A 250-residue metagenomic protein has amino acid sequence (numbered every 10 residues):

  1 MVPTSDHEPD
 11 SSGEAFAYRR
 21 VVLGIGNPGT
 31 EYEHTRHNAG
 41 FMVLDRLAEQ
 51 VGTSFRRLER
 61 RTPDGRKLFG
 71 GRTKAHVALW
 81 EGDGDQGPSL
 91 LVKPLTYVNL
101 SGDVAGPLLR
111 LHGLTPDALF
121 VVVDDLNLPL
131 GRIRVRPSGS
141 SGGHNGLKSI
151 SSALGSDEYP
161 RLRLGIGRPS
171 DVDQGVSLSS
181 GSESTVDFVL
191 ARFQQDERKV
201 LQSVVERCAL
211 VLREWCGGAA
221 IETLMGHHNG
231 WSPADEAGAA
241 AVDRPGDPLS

Functional and structural regions predicted by a protein language model:
V2-S141, L147-R163, P169-D187, Q195-E206 (+2 more regions): Nucleotide and nucleotide-moiety/phosphate-recognizing core
L190: Phosphate/pyrophosphate-binding and catalytic-coupling "lid/hinge/switch" segments at subdomain interfaces
